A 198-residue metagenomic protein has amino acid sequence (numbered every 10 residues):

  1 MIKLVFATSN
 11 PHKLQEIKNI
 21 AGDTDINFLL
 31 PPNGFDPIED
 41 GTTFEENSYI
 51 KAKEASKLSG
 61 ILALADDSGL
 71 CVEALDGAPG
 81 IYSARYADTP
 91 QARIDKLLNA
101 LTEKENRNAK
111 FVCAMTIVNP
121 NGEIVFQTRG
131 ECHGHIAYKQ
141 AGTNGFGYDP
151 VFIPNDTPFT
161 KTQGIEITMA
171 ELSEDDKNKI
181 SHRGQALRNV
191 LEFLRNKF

Functional and structural regions predicted by a protein language model:
I2-V5, H12-F198: Anionic-ligand binding patches
